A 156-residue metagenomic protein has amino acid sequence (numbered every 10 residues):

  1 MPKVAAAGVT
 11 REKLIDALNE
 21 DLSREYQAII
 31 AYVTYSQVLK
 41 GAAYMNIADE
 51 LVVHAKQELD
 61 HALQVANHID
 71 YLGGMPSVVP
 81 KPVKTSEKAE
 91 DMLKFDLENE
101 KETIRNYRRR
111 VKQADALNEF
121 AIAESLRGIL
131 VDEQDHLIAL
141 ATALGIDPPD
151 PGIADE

Functional and structural regions predicted by a protein language model:
M1-E156: Iron-associated oxidoreductase/ferritin-like identity signal
